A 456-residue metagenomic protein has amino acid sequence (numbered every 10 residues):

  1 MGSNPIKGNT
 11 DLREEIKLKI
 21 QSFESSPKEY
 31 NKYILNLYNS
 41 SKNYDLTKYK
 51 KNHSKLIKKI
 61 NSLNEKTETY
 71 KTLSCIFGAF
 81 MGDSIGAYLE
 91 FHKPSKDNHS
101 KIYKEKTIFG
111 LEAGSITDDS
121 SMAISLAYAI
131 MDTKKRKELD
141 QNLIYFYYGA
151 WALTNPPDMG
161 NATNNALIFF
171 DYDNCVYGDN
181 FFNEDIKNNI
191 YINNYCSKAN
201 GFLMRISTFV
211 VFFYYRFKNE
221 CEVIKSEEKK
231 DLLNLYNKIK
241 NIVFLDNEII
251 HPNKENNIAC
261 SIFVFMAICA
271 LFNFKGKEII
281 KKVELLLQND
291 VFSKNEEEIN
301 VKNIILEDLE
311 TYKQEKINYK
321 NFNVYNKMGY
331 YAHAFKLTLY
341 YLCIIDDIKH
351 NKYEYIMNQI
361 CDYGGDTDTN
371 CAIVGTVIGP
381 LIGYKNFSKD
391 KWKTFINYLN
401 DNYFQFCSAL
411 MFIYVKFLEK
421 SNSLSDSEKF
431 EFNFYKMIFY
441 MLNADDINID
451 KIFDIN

Functional and structural regions predicted by a protein language model:
G2-N456: Structured, active/binding-site neighborhoods that engage oxygen-rich ligands
